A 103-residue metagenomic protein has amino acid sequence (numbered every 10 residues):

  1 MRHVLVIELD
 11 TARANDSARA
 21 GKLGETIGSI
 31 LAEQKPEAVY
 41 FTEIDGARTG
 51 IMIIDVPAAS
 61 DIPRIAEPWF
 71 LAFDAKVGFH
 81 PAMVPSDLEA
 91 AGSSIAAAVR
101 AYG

Functional and structural regions predicted by a protein language model:
M1-G103: Conserved, structured core segments of small domains
